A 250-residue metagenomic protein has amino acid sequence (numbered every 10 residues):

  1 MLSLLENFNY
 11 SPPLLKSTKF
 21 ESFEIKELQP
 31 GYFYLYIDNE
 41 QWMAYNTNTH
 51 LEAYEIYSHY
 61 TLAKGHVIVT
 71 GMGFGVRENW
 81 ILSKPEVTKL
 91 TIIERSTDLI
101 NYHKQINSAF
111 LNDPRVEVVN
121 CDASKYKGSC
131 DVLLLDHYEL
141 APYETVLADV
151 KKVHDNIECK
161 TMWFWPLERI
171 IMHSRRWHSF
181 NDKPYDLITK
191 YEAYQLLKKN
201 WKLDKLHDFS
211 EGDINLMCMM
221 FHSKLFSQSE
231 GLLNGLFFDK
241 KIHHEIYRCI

Functional and structural regions predicted by a protein language model:
M1-H66, T189-I250: Class I S-adenosylmethionine
L35-Y36, S108-N112: Short, conserved catalytic or adaptor-binding loops enriched in Gly and charged residues
T47-A109, N120-S124: SAM cofactor-binding core of SAM-dependent methyltransferases, primarily the Rossmann-like beta-alpha-beta module
R77, I100, P142-Y143, I171-M172: Eukaryotic short linear interaction motifs
H103-F110, K151, W177-H178: Short, aromatic/basic amphipathic alpha-helical patches
D113-E168: Active-site segment flanking the S-adenosylmethionine/decSAM binding pocket in AdoMet-dependent transferases
L167-D182: Conserved class I S-adenosyl-L-methionine
